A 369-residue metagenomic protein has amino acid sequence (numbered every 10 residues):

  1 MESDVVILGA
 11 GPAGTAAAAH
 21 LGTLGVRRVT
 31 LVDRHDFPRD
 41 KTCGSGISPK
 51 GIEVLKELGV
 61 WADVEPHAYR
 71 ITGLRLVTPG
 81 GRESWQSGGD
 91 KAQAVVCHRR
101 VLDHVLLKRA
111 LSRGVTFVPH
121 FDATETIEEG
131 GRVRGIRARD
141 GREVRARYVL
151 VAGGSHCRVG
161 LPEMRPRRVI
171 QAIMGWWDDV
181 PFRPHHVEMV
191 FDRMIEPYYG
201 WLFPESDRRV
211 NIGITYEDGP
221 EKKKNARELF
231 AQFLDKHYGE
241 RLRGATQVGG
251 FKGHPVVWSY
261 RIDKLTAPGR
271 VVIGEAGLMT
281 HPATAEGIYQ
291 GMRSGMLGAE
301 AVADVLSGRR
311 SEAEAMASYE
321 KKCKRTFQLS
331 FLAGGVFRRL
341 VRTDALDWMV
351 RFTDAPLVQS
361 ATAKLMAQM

Functional and structural regions predicted by a protein language model:
M1-A13: Beta1/beta-strand and adjacent pyrophosphate-binding region of the FAD-binding site in flavoprotein oxidoreductases
A13, F37, H156: Conserved Rossmann-like nucleotide-cofactor binding loop
A19-C43: Glycine-rich FAD pyrophosphate-binding loop
T23, R109-L242: Predominantly flavin-linked oxidoreductase catalytic cores and closely associated redox partners
H35-L58: Conserved N-terminal glycine-rich FAD pyrophosphate-binding loop of Rossmann-like flavoproteins
I52, E57-V105: A conserved beta-strand/loop capping segment in the N-terminal third of enzymes that catalyze redox or closely related
T124-E125, E221-A301, L306: FAD/FMN-dependent oxidoreductases across multiple families
E300-M369: C-terminal helical "tail/cap" subdomain of flavin- and related membrane-associated enzymes
